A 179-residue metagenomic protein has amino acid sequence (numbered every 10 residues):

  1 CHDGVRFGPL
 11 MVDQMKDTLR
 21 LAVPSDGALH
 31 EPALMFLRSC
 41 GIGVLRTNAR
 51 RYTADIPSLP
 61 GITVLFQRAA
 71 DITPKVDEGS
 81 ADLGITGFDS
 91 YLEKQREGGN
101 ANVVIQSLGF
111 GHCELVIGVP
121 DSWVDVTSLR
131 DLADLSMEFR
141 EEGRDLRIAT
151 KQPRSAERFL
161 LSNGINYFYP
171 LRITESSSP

Functional and structural regions predicted by a protein language model:
G4-P179: Domain-level signature for soluble enzymes in the chorismate/prephenate branch of the shikimate pathway
